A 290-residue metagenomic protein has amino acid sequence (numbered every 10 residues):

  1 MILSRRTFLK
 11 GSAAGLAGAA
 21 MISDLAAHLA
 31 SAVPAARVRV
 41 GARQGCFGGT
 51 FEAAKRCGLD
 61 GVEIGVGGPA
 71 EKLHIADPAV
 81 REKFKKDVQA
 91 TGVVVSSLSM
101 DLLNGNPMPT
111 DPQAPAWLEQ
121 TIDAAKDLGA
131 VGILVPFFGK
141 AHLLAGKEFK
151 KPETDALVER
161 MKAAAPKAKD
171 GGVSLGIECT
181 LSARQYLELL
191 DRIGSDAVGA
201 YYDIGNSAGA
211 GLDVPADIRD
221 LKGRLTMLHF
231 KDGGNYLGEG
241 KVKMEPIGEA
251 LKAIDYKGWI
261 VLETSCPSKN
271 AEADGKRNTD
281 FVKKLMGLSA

Functional and structural regions predicted by a protein language model:
I2-G41, G48-D60, T91, G129 (+1 more regions): Histidine-acidic metal/acid-base catalytic patches
A13-A14, G18-D24, G41, F51-K55 (+4 more regions): Active-site acidic/histidine proton-transfer and metal-coordination neighborhood in alpha/beta enzyme cores
P34, V38, S96-G105, K140: N-terminal small/glycine-rich loop or linker at the start of catalytic domains across soluble metabolic enzymes
C46-G48, V66-G68, D101-N104, F137-A141 (+4 more regions): Active-site-proximal loop/turn and secondary-structure-junction residues that shape catalytic pockets, frequently
E63, S97-S99, L134, G176 (+2 more regions): Conserved beta-strand positions in the central sheet of alpha/beta enzyme cores
G65-K85, K140-L144: Glycine-rich, proline-tolerant flexible connector loops at the mouths of alpha/beta enzymes
A76, N106, A145-F149, D232 (+1 more regions): Short amphipathic alpha-helical segments at helix-loop
A76-R81, D111-L118, K150-M161, D213-D217 (+2 more regions): Charged helix-capping and loop-helix junction motifs
